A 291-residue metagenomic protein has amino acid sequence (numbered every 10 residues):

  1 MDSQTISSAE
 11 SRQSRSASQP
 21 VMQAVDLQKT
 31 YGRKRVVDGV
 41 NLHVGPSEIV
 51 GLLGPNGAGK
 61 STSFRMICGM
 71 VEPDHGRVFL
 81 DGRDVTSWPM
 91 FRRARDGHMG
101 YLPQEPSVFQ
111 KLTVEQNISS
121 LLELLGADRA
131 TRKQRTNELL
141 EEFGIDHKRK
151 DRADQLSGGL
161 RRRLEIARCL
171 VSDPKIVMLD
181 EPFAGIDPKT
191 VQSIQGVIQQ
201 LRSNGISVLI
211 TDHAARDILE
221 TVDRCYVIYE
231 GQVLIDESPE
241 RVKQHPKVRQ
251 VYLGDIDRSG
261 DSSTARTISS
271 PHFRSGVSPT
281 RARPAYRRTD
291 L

Functional and structural regions predicted by a protein language model:
L53-P55: The feature captures the beta-strand-to-loop junction immediately N-terminal to the Walker
C68: Helix-to-loop junction immediately C-terminal to a conserved catalytic motif
D84-G100, E105, R129-K133, P239-P246: ABC ATPase NBD coupling module
K111-S119: Short coil-to-helix segment of the ABC ATPase nucleotide-binding domain corresponding to the Q-loop/switch region
S119, A130-K148, G196-Q199: Conserved ABC ATPase "signature" region
R152-L156: Conserved ABC ATPase signature
